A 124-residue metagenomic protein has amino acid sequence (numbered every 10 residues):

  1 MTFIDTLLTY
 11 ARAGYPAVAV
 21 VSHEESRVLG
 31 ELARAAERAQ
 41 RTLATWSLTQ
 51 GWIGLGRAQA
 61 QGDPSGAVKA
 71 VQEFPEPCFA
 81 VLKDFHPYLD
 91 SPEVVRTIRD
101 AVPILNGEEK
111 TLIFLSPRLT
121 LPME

Functional and structural regions predicted by a protein language model:
M1-E124: ATP/nucleotide-binding catalytic cores
